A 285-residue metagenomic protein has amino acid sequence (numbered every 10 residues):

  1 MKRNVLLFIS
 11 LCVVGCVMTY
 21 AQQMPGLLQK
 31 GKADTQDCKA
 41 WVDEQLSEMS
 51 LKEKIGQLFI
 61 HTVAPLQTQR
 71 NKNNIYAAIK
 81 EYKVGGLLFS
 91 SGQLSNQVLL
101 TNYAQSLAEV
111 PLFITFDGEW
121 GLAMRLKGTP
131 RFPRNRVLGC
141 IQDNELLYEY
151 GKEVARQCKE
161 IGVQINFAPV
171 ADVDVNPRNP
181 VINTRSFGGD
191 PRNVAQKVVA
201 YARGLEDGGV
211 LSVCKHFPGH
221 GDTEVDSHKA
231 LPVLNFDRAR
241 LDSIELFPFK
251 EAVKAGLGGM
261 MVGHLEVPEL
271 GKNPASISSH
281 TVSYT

Functional and structural regions predicted by a protein language model:
M1-G26: Bacterial Sec-dependent N-terminal signal peptides
Y20-R131: N-terminal hydrophobic targeting/anchoring segments and the immediately downstream early-domain regions of hydrolases
S50, L87, Q97-S106, V110-L112 (+2 more regions): Second-shell residues forming the walls of enzyme active-site clefts
H61-Q69, R136-L146, A230-D242: Active-site mouth loops of central-metabolism enzymes
A64-Q67, F116-M124, Q164-D174, C214-H220: Short glycine-enriched loops at secondary-structure junctions
Q93-Q97, C140-E153, R192-A195, A239-D242: Glycine-rich anion/phosphate-binding loops
R131-Q142, S186-G188: A charged helix-plus-loop insertion that forms the helical arch/lid used to bind and gate nucleic-acid substrates
